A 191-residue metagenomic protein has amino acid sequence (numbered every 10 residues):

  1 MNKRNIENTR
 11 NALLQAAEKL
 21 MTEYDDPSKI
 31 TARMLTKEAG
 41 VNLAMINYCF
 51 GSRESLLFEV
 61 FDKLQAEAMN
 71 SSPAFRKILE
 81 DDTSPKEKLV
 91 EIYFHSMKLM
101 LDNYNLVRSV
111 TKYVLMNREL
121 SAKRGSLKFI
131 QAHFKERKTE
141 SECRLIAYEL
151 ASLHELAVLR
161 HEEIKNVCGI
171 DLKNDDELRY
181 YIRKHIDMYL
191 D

Functional and structural regions predicted by a protein language model:
M1-D25, K29, M34-E38, S55: Basic, helix-initiating cap at the start of DNA-binding domains
R10-Q15, S28, C49-P73: An amphipathic alpha-helix adjacent to DNA-recognition modules
A12, M34, S55, E91 (+2 more regions): Amphipathic alpha-helical interaction segments
A39-F50: Short hydrophobic/aromatic patch on the recognition helix
M69-P73, T111-L145, D176, Y180: Amphipathic alpha-helical packing segments from all-alpha helical-bundle domains
P73-L106, E140, A147: Hydrophobic alpha-helical connector segments
F94-R118, H161-E163: Amphipathic alpha-helical segments used for helix-helix packing
Q131-E140, L153, A157-D191: C-terminal peripheral helix-coil segments that are non-catalytic and often amphipathic
